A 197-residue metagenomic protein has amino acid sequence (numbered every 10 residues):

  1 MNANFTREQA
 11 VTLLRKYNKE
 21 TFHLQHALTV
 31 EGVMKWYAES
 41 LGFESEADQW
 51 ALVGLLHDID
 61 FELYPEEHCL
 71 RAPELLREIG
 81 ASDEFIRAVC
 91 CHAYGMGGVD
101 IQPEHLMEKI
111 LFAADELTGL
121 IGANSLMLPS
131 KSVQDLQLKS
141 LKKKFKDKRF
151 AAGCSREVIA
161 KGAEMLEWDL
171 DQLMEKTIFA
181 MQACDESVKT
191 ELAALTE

Functional and structural regions predicted by a protein language model:
M1-Y64: Acidic/His-rich, divalent-metal-binding segments that scaffold phosphate/diphosphate chemistry
F5, Q25-T29, E67, E84 (+6 more regions): Conserved active-site and cofactor/substrate-binding residues in soluble primary-metabolism enzymes
V11, L28-K35, L70-P73, I121-N124 (+3 more regions): Predominant activation on well-ordered alpha-helical scaffold segments within soluble catalytic domains
F43-F150: Divalent metal-dependent catalytic cores for phosphoryl transfer on phosphate-bearing substrates
V133-L136, S140-E197: A structured, mid-to-C-terminal "fold-capping" secondary-structure block
